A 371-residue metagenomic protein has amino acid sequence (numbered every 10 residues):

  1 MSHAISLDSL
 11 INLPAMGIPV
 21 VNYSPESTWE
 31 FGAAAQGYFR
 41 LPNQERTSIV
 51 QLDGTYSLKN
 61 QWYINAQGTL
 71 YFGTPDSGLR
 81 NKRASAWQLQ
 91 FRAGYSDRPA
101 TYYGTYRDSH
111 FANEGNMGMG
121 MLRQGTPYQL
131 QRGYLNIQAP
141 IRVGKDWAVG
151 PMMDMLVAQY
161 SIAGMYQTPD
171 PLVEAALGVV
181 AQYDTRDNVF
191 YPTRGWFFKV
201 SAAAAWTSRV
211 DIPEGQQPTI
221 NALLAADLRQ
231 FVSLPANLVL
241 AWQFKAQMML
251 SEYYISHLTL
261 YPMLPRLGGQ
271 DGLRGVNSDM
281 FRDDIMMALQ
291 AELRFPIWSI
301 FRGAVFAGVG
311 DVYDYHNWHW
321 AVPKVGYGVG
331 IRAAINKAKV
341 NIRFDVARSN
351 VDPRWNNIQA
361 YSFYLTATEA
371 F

Functional and structural regions predicted by a protein language model:
I5-D8, Q36-N43, T69-R80, I137-K145 (+8 more regions): Outer-membrane beta-barrel proteins
L7-G17, V21-V173, L267, M280 (+1 more regions): Gram-negative/organellar outer-membrane beta-barrel architecture
A15, F31-A33, W62-A66, Q131-I137 (+7 more regions): Hydrophobic, lipid-facing positions within transmembrane beta-strands of outer-membrane proteins
M165-Y166, I212-Q216, H316-W320, R354-N357: Short, solvent-exposed loop/turn segments at secondary-structure boundaries
L177-Q182, R186-W298, G303-V309, Y313: C-terminal outer-membrane beta-barrel translocator/porin domains of Gram-negative envelope proteins and their
D311-Y315, N350-D352: Short, solvent-exposed loop/turn segments at secondary-structure junctions
A321-V322, K339: C-terminal soluble interaction/assembly domains
